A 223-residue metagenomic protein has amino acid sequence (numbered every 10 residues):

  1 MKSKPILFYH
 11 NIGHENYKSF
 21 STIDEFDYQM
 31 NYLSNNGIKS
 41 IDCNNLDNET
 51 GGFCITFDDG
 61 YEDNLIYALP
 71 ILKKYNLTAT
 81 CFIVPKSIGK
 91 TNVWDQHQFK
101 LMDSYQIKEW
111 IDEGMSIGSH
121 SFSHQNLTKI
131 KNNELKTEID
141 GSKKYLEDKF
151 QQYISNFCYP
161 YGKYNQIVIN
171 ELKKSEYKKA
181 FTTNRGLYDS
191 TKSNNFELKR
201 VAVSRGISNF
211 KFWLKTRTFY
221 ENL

Functional and structural regions predicted by a protein language model:
M1-T56, Y61-Y67, K129-L223: C-terminal active-site subregion of NodB/CE4 polysaccharide deacetylases
H10, H120, H124: Histidine-centered divalent metal-coordination motifs
E15-Y17, I88-V93, Q125-I130: A short acidic, helix-capping loop that chelates divalent metal ions and anchors anionic groups
S34-N36, L69-N76, L101-S119, K173 (+1 more regions): Acidic (Asp/Glu)-rich catalytic clusters
I55, C81-I83, S119: Structural beta-sheet core signal
N64-A68, V93-E113, G141, R185: Alpha-helical scaffolding within the catalytic cores of extracellular/periplasmic polymer-degrading hydrolases
N76-H97: A short, conserved beta-to-alpha structural element at the edge of catalytic cores that scaffolds binding
A79, I117, I154: Hydrophobic anchor at the start of a short beta-strand that flanks the dinucleotide cofactor-binding loop
